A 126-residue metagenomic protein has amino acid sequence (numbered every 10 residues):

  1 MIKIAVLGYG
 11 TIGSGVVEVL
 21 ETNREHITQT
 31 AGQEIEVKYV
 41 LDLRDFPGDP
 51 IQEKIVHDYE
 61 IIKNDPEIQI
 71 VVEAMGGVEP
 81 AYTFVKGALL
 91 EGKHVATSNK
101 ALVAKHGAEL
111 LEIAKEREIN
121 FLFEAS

Functional and structural regions predicted by a protein language model:
M1-L90: N-terminal glycine-/serine-/threonine-rich beta1-alpha1-beta2 phosphate-ribose binding loop of Rossmann-like
V71, V95-A96: Hydrophobic residues within beta-strands of alpha/beta enzymes
A81-E91, S98-S126: Rossmann-fold NAD(P)-binding glycine/threonine-rich loop
